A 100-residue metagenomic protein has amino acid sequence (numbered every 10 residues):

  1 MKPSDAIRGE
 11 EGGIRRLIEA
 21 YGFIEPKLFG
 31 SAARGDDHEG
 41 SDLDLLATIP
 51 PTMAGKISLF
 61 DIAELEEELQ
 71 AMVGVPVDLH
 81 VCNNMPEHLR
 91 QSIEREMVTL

Functional and structural regions predicted by a protein language model:
M1-E25, A33-G35, E39, T52-L100: Catalytic core of pol beta-like nucleotidyltransferases
S41-L43: Change "...and in nucleic-acid phosphodiester-cleaving endonucleases..." to "...and in nucleic-acid processing enzymes
L46-P50: Short hydrophobic/aromatic beta-strand micro-patches that form the beta-sheet surface supporting nucleotide- or nucleic
